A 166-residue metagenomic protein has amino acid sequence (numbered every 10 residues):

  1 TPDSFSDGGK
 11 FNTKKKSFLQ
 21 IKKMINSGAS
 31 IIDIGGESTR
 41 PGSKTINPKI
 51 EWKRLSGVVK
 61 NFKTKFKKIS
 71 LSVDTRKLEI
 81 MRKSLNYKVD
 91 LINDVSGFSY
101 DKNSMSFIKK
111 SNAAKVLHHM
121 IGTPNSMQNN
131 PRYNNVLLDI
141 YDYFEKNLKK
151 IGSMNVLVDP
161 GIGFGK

Functional and structural regions predicted by a protein language model:
T1-D3, E37-T39, R76-L78, V95-F98 (+2 more regions): Active-site beta-loop-alpha junctions enriched in small/polar residues
T1-L19, K44, S70-S72, Q128-L138 (+1 more regions): Active-site mouth loops of central-metabolism enzymes
F5-S6, S30-V58, I162-K166: Glycine-rich, proline-tolerant flexible connector loops at the mouths of alpha/beta enzymes
F11-I34, T64-K67, R82-L91, S99-A113 (+1 more regions): Alpha/beta enzyme core
P41, M81, D101-K102, N125: Generic structural signal for helix capping and beta-alpha/helix-loop junctions
K44-V73, E79-K83, K110-V116, M120: Alpha-helix-loop-beta-strand connector modules within alpha/beta enzyme cores
L71-S72, L91-D94: Short catalytic-loop micro-motif centered on adjacent basic/acidic residues
N129-K166: Catalytic alpha/beta core domains of metabolic enzymes, predominantly
